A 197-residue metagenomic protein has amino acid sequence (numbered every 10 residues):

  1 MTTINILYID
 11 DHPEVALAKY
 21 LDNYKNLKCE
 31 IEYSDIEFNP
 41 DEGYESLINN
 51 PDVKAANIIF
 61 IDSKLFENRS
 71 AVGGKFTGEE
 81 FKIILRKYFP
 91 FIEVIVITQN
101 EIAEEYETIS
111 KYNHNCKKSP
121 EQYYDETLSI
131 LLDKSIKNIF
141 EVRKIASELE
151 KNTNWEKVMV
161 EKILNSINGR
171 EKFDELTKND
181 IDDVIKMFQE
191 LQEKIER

Functional and structural regions predicted by a protein language model:
T2-Y24: Conserved acidic segment of CheY-like receiver
D10-D11, N57-E67: Short loop/turn segments at strand-loop or loop-helix junctions that form parts of catalytic or ligand-binding pockets
A18-L21, E79-R86, L128: Short amphipathic alpha-helical segments and helix-helix/interface helices
S34-I58: Acidic, metal-coordinating helix/loop segments flanking the phosphotransfer/catalytic sites of two-component signaling
I59, E80-E104, C116: A short, hydrophobic beta-strand element within the central beta-sheet of small alpha/beta folds
L65-G78: Short, flexible/disordered intra-domain loops and linkers
I109, H114, S119-N154: Receiver (REC) domain switch/output surface
F140-R197: C-terminal output/effector regions of signal-responsive regulators
